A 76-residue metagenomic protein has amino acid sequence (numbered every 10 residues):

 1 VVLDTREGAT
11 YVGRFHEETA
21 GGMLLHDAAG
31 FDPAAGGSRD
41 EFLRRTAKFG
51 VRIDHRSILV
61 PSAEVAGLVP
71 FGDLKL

Functional and structural regions predicted by a protein language model:
V1-L76: Conserved RNA-binding domains used in RNP assembly and mRNA/RNA metabolism
